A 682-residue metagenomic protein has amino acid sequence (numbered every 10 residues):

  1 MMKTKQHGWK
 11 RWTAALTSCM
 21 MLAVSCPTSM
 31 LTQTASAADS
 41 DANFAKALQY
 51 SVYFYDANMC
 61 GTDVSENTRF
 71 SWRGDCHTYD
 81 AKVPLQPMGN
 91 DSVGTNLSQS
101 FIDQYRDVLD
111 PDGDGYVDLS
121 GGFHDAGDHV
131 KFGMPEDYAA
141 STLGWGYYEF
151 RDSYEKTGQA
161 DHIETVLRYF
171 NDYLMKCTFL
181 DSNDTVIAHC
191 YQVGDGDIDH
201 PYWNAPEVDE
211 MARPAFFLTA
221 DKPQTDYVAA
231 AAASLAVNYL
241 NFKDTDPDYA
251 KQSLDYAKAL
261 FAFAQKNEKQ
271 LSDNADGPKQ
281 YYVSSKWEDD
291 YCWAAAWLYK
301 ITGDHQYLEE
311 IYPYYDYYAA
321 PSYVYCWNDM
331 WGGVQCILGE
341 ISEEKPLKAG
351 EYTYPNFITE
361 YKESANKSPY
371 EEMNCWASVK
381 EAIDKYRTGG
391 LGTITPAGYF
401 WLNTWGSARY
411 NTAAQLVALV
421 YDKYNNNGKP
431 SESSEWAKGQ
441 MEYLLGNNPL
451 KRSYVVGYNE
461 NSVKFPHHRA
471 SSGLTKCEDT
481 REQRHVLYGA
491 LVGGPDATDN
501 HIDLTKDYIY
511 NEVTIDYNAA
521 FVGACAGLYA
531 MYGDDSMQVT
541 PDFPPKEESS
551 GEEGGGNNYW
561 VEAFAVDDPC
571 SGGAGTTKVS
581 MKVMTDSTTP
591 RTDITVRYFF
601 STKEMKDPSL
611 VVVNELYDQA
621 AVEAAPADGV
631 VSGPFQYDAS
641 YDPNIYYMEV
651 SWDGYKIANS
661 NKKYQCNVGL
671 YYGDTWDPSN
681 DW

Functional and structural regions predicted by a protein language model:
K3-T17, T28: Bacterial N-terminal signal peptides that target proteins for export
S25-D39: Sec-dependent signal peptide cleavage junction
A38-Y53, A57-T142, G146, Q192-A230 (+6 more regions): Aromatic (Trp/Tyr) and acidic
V228, A232-F242, A250-L254, L260-Y299 (+1 more regions): Aromatic-lined, polymer-binding surfaces characteristic of secreted/periplasmic polysaccharide-degrading enzymes
P541-A574: Low-complexity, acidic Ser/Thr/Pro/Gly-rich terminal tails and inter-domain linkers that flank the onset of structured
A563-T592, Y598-S601: Short beta-strand elements of extracellular/lumenal beta-sandwich folds
K603-D653: A surface/secretory-pathway sequence property marking extracellular, secreted, or lumenal proteins enriched
I657, K663-W682: Terminal connector regions
